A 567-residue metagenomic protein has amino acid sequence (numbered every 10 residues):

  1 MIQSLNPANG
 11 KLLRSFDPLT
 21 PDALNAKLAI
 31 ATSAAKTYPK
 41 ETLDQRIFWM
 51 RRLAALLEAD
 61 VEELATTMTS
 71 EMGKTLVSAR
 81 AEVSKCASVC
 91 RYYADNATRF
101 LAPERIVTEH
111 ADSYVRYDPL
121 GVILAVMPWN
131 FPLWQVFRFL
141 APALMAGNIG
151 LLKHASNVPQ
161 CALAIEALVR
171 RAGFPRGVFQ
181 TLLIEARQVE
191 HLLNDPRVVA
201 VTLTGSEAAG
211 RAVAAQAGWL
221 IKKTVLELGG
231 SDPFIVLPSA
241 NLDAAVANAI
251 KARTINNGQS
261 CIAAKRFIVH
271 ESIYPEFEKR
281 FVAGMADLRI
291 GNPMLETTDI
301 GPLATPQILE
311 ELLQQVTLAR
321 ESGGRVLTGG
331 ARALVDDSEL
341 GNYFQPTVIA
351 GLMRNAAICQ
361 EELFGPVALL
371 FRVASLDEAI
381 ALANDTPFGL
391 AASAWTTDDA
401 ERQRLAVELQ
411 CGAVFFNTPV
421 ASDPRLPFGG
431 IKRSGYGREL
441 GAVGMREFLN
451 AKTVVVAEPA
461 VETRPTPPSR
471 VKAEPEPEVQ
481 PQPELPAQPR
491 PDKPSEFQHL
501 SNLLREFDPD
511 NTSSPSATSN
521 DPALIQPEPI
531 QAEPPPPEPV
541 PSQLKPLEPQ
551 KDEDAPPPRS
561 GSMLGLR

Functional and structural regions predicted by a protein language model:
M1-A111, A304, V471: N-terminal Rossmann-like NAD(P)+-binding subdomain of aldehyde/semialdehyde dehydrogenases
N9-S15, V198, I235, R289 (+3 more regions): Conserved C-terminal structural/oligomerization subdomain of aldehyde/semialdehyde dehydrogenase
G10, A31, R46, M68 (+11 more regions): Residue-level signal for inorganic ion chemistry
L13, A208-M353, F416, T463-P465: ALDH superfamily catalytic-core signature
R14-L19, A34-K40, A125, F234-L237 (+5 more regions): Short, well-ordered beta-strand elements within core beta-sheets of diverse protein domains
A102, I106-A244, V373: Rossmann-like NAD(P) dinucleotide-binding subdomain of oxidoreductase/dehydrogenase enzymes
V461-K493, S514-A555: Acidic, proline-/serine-/threonine-rich low-complexity intrinsically disordered repeat tracts
L500, L504-P509, P541-R567: Intrinsically disordered, compositionally biased tail regions
